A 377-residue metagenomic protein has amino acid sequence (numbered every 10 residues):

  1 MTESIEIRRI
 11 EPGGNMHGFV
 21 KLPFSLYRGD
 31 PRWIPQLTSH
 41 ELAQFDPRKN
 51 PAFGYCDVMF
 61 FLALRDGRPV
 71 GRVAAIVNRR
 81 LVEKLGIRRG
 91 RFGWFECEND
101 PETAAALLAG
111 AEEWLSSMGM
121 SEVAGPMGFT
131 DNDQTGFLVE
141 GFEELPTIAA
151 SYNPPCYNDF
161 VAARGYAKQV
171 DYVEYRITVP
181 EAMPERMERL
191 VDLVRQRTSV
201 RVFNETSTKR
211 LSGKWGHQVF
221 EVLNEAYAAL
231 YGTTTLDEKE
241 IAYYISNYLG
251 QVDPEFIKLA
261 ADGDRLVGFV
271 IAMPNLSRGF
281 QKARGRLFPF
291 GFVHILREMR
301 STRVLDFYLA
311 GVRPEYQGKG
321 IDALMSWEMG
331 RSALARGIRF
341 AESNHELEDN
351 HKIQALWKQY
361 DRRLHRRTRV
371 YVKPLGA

Functional and structural regions predicted by a protein language model:
M1-R32, G376: Generic start-of-chain signal for non-secretory N-termini
S4-I5, S151-G232: Acyltransferase donor/substrate-recognition loop-hinge adjacent to the catalytic core
G14-M16, P69, R79-V82, D131-D133 (+7 more regions): Flexible loop/turn segments at secondary-structure boundaries
P23-R65, V73-E83, R210-G311: A conserved beta-strand-loop-helix scaffold within acyl/acetyltransferase catalytic domains
E83-G165, A283-Q359: Acyl-donor binding region in acyl/amide transferases
Q359-V370, P374: A structural motif corresponding to the C-terminal lobe/cap of the Radical SAM core domain
